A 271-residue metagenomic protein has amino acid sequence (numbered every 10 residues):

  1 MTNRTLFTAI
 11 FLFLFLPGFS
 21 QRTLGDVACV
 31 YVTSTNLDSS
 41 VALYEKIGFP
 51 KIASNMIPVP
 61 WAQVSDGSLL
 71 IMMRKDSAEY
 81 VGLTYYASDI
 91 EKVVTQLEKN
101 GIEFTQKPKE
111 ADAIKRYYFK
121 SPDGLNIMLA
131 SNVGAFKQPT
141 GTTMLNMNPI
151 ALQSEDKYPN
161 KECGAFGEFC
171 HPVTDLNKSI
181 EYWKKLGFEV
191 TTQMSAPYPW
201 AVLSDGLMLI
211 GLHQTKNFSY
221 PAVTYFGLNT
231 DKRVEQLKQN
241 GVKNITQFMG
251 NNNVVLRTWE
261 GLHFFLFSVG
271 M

Functional and structural regions predicted by a protein language model:
M1-T23: Bacterial Sec-dependent N-terminal signal peptides
S20-D38, V81-L83, N132-K178, P221-V223 (+1 more regions): N-terminal beta-strand motif that seeds the catalytic metal site of vicinal oxygen chelate
L24, Y31-L69, K115, C170-M208: Core segments of cupin and vicinal oxygen chelate
D26-N36, K75-N100, K115-K120, A165-T174 (+3 more regions): Vicinal oxygen chelate
M56-P60, A78-E79, A111-K115, A196-P199 (+2 more regions): Short acidic/glycine-enriched loop/turn segments that link adjacent beta-strands
K99-E162, T192, E235-M271: Vicinal oxygen chelate
N177-K178, K185-Q247: Structured core of small recognition/catalytic domains
